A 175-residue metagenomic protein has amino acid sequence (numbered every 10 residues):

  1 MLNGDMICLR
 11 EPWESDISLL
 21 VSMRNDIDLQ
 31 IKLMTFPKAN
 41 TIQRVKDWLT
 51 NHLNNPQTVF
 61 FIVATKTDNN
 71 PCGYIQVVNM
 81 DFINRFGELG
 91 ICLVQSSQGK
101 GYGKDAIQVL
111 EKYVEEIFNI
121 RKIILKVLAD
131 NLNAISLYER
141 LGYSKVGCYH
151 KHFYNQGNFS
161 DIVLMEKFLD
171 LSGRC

Functional and structural regions predicted by a protein language model:
M1-K46, L171-C175: A short, well-structured alpha-helix characteristic of acyl/acetyltransferase catalytic modules
C8, L19, E88, C92 (+3 more regions): Amphipathic alpha-helical recognition patches that constitute DNA-binding helices
K38-Q98, F168-G173: Acetyl-CoA-dependent GNAT
F82, D105-K122: Conserved acyl-CoA
L93, G99-Y113, I135-R140: Conserved acetyl-CoA-binding loop-helix of GNAT-fold acetyltransferases
G103, I107, D130-A134, K151-Q156: Short glycine/proline-centered loop/turn elements that form peptide/ligand docking sites
F118, R140-L141: Structural motif
I124-V127, S144-L164: Conserved catalytic-core motifs of GNAT/GCN5-like acyltransferases
